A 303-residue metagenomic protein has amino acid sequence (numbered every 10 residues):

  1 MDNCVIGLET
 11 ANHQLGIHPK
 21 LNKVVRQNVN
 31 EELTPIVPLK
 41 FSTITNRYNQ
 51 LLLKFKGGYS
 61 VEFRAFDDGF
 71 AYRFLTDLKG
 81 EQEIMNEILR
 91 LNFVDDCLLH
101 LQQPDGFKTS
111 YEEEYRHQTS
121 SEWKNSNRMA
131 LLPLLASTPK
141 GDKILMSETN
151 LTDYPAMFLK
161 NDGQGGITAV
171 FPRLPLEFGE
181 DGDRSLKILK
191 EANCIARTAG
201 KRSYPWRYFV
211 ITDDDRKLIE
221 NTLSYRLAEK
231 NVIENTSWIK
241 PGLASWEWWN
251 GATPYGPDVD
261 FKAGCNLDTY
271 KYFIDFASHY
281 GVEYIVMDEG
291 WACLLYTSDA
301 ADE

Functional and structural regions predicted by a protein language model:
M1-N231: N-terminal accessory beta-strand-rich subdomains and adjacent acidic, glycine-rich linkers that precede catalytic cores
H100-Q102, W246-W249, W291: Tryptophan-centered motif/residue detector
Q103, P257-D258, E289: Short, solvent-exposed loop/turn and secondary-structure capping segments
R202-K217, T222-Y270, Y280: An acidic-aromatic substrate-binding cleft motif
T269-D288: Catalytic domains of carbohydrate-active enzymes, especially glycoside hydrolases
E289-L295: Glycine-rich, proline-tolerant flexible connector loops at the mouths of alpha/beta enzymes
Y296-A301: Conserved small/polar residues in nucleotide/adenosyl-binding loops
